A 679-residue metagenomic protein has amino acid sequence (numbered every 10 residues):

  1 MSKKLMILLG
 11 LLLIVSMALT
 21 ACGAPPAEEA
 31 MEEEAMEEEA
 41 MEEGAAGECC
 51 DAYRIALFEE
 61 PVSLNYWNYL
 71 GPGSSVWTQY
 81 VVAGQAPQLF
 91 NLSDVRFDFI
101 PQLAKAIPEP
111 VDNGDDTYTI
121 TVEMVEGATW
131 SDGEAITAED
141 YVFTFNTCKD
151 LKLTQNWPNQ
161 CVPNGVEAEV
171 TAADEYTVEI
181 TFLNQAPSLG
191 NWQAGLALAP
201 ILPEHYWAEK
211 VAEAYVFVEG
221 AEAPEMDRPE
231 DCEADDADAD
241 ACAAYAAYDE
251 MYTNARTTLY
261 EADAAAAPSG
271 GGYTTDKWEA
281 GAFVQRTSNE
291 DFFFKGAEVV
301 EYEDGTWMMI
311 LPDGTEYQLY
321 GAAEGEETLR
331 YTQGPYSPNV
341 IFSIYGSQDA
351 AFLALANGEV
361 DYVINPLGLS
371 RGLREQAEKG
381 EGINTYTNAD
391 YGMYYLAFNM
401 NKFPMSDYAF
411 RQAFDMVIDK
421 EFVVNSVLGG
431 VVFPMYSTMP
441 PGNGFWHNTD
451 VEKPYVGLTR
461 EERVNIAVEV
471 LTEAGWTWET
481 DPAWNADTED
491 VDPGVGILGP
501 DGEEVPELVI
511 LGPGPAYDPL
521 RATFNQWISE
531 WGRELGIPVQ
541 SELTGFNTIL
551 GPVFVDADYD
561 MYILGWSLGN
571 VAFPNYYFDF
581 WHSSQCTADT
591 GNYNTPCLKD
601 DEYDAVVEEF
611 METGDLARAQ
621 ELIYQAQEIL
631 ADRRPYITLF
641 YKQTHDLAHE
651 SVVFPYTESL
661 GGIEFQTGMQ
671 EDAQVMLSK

Functional and structural regions predicted by a protein language model:
R54-N113: N-terminal lobe/hinge region of extracytoplasmic solute-binding protein
A106-T154, E179-T181, P404-S406: Aromatic- and charge-enriched surface segment that lines or borders ligand/interaction sites
V125, E261, K295-L373, S529 (+1 more regions): Ligand-site clamp/hinge motif
C148-Q160, E169-T171, D276-Q285, E326-Y331 (+5 more regions): Extracellular/periplasmic solute-recognition and catalytic clefts
P158-M251, P268-A280, Q285, S659: Surface-exposed binding/hinge segments that line and control ligand-binding clefts or catalytic entry sites
F294, D646-K679: Long beta-strand-rich cores associated with HINT superfamily self-processing modules
Q412, V424, R460, V464-E469 (+4 more regions): Extracytoplasmic/peripheral linker and loop segments enriched in polar/acidic and small residues with frequent Thr/Pro
P434-G494, P515-T523, G614: Structural transition elements
